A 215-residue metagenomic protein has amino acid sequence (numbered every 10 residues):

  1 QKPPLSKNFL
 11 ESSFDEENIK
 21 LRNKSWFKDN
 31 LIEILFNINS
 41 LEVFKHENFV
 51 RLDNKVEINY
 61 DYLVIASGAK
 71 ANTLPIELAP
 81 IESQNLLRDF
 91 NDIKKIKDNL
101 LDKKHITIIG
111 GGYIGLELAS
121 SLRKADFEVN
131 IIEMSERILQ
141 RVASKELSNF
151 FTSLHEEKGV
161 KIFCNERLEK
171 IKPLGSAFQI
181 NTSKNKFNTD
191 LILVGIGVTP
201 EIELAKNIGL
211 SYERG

Functional and structural regions predicted by a protein language model:
Q1-Y62, A143-K161: N-terminal Rossmann-like dinucleotide/flavin-binding domain of flavoprotein oxidoreductases that bind FAD/FMN
K2, K45, L74-I76, L118-A119 (+3 more regions): Short glycine-/acidic-enriched loop or helix-start segments at secondary-structure transitions that form or flank
S6, I19-K20, Y113-K170: Rossmann-like dinucleotide-binding cores of NAD(P)H-dependent redox enzymes
E17-I19, S211-G215: A short alpha-helix-loop-beta-strand transition element characteristic of N-terminal alpha/beta dinucleotide-binding
N23-T107, Q179-I196, P200-N207, R214: FAD-binding core/adjacent interface of flavoenzyme oxidoreductases
I38, E42, E133, K170-P173: A residue-level detector for short acidic-glycine micro-motifs
G68, G110-G115: Conserved phosphate-binding and hydrolysis motifs of nucleotide-dependent enzymes
